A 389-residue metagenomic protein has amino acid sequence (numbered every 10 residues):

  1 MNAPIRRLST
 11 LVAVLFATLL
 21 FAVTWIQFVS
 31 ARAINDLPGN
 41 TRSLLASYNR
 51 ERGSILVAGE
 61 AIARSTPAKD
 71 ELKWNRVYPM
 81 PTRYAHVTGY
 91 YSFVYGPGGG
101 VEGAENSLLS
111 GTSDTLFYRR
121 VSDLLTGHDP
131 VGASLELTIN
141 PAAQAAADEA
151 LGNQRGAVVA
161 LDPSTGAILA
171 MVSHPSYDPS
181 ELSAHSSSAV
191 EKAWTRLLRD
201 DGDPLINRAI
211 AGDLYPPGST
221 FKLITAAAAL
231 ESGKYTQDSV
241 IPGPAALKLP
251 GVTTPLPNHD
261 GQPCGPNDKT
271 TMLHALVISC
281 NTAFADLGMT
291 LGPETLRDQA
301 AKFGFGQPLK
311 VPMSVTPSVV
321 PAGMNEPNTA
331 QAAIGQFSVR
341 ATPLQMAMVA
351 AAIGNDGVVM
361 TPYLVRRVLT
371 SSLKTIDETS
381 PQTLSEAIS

Functional and structural regions predicted by a protein language model:
M1-A157, V172-A209, L214: Extracytoplasmic/periplasmic proteins that interact with beta-lactams or build/remodel peptidoglycan
I55, V158-P163, R367: Short hydrophobic alpha-helical segments used for membrane anchoring or interfacial signaling
P81, G99, P141, A160 (+3 more regions): A generic "functional-site adjacency" signal
P141-A142, P163, S279, L291: Short beta->alpha linker loops
L169-S219, I224-S389: Beta-lactam-recognizing serine transpeptidase/beta-lactamase-like catalytic domain environment
